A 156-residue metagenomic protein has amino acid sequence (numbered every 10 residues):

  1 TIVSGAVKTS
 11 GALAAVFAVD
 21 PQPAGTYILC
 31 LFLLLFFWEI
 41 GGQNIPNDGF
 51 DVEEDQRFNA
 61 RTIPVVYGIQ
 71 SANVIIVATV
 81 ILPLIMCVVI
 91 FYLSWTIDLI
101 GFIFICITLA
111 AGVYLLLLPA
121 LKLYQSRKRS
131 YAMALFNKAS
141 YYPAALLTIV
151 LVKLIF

Functional and structural regions predicted by a protein language model:
T1-F156: Multi-pass alpha-helical membrane architecture of UbiA-family and related isoprenoid/lipid prenyltransferases
